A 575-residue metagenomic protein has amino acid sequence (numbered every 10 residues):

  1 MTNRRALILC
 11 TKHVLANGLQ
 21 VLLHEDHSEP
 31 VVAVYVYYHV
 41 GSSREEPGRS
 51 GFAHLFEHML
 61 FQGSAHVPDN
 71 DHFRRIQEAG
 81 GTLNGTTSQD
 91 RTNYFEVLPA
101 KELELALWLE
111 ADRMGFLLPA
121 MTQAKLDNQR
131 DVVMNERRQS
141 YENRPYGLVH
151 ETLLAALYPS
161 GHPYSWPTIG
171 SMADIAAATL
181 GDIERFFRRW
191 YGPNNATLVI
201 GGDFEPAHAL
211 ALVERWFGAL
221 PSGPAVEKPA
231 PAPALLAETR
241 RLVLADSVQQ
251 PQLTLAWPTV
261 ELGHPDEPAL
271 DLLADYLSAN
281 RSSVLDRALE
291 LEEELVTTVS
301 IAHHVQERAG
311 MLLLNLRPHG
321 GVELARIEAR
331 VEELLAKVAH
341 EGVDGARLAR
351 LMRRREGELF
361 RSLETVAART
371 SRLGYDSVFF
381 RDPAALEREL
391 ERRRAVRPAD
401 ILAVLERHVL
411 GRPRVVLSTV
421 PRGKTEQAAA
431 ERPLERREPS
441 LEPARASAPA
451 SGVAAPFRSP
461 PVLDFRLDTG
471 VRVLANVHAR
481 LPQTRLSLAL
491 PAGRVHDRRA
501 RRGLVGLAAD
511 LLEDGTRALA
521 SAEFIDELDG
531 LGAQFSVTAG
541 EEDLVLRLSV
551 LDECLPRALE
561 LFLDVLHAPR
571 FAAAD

Functional and structural regions predicted by a protein language model:
M1-L23, E205-A245, A385-A489: Proteolytic maturation boundary segments
H24, E29-E45, G51-L55, D69-F116 (+7 more regions): M16 family metallopeptidases and their MPP-like homologs
Q123, R130, E184-W216, R412-R414: Non-catalytic, conformational "gating/processing" segments within enzyme and secreted inhibitor domains
V133-S140, A232-D246, M352-S362, V550-L551: Short, conserved secondary-structure transition motifs
D174-T179, I183: Alpha-helical scaffold elements lining the catalytic groove of polysaccharide deacetylases
D182-R185, D400: Well-ordered alpha-helical segments embedded in enzymatic catalytic cores
R570-D575: Short, intrinsically disordered, charge-balanced linker/junction segments flanking boundaries in proteins
